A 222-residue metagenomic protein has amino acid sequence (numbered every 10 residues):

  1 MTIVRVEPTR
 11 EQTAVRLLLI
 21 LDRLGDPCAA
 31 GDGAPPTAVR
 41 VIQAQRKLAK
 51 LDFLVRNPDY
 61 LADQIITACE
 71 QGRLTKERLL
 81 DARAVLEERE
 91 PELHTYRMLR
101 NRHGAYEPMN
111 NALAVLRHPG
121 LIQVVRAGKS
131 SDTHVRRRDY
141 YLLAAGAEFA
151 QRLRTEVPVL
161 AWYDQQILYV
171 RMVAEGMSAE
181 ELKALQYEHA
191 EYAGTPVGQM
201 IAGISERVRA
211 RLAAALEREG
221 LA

Functional and structural regions predicted by a protein language model:
M1-P91, R100: Short, amphipathic alpha-helical interface elements at domain boundaries that mediate macromolecular binding
P8, P35-A38, K129-R152: C-terminal/domain-terminus segments
K50-N57, V115-H118, A145: Alpha-helical scaffold segments in carbohydrate-active enzymes
N101-H118: Short amphipathic alpha-helical interaction segments
L113-K129: A short, conserved structural fragment
R138-Y192: Short, amphipathic alpha-helical interaction segments positioned at domain boundaries
M172, A184-A222: Long, low-complexity, charge-rich intrinsically disordered regions
